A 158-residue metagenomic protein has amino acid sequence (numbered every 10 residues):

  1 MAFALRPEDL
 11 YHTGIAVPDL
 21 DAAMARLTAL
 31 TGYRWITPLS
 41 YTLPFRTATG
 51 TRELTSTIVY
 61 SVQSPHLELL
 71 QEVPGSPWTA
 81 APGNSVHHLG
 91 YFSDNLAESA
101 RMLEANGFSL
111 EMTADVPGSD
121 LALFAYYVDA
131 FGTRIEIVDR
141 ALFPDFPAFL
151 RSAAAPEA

Functional and structural regions predicted by a protein language model:
M1-A2, V17-P18, V73-W78: Short amphipathic alpha-helical segments, especially helix-boundary/capping motifs
L5, A16-Q63, E98-L121, R151-A158: Core segments of cupin and vicinal oxygen chelate
R6-E8, Y33-R34, G75-A80, G90-R101 (+3 more regions): Phosphate-end processing signature that detects enzymes handling 5′-triphosphorylated RNA and polyphosphate
L10-G14, L27, L67-L70, V86 (+1 more regions): Short, structured motif recognition centered on aromatic/hydrophobic residues
L10-P18, V59-V62, A80-A97: Vicinal oxygen chelate
R34-A80, L123-L142: Conserved short beta-strand elements that form part of the metal-binding/catalytic scaffold of enzyme active sites
L142-A154: Double-stranded beta-helix
